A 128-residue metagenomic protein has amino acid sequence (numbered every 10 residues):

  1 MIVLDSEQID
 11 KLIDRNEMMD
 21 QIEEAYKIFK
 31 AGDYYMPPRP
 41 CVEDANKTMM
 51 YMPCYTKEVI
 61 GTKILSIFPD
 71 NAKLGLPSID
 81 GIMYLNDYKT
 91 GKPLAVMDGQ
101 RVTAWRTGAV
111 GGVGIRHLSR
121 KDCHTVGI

Functional and structural regions predicted by a protein language model:
M1-T103, V110-G112, R116: N-terminal ligand-binding/catalytic initiation module
G111, S119-I128: Glycine-rich adenosine-cofactor-binding loop
